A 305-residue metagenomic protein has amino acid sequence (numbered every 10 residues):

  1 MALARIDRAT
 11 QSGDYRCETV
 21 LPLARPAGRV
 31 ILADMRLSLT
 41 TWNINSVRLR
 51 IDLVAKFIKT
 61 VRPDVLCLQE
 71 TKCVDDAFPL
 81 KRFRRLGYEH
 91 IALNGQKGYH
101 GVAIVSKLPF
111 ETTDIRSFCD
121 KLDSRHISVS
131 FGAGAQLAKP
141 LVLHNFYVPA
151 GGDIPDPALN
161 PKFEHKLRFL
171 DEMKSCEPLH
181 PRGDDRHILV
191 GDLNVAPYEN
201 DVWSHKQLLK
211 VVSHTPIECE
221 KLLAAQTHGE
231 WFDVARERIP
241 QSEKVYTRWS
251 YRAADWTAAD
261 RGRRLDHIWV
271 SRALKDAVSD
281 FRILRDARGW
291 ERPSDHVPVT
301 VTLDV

Functional and structural regions predicted by a protein language model:
D14-E18, P22, P26-L86, H90-A92 (+2 more regions): N-terminal, active-site-proximal structural segment of metallo-dependent hydrolase catalytic domains
L32, R282-V305: Surface polyanion/phosphate-binding segment centered on an Asp-His-Pro turn
R36-S46, P140-P155, L159, V190 (+1 more regions): Active-site-proximal beta-strand elements of phosphoester/diester hydrolases
L39-N43, V54, I58-D76, L143 (+5 more regions): Active-site beta-strand/loop signature of hydrolases that rely on acidic residues for catalysis
T71-V74, F78-D153: Structured beta-strand-rich core segments of catalytic domains in phosphoester-bond hydrolases
L86-G87, F169-H267: Metal-dependent phosphoesterases centered on the DNase I-like endonuclease/exonuclease/phosphatase
G98-T112, S242-Y246, W256-A277, L303: Conserved beta strand-loop-helix elements of the APE1-like EEP
V148-D171, K206-V211: Surface-exposed cleft-lining segments at the edges of enzyme active sites
